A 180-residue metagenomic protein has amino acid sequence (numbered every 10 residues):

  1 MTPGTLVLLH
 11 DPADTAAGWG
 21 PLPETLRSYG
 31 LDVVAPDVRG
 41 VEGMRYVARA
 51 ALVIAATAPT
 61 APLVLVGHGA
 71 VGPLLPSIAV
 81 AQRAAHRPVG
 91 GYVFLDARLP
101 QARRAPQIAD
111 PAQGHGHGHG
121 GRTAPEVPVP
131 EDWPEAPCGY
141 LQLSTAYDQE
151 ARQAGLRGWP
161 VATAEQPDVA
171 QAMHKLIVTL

Functional and structural regions predicted by a protein language model:
M1-A61, L156-A172, L176-T179: Active-site catalytic motif of lipid deacylating hydrolases and related acyltransferases
L8-P12, V66, L95, L141-L143: Short hydrophobic segments within beta-strands
D14, V41, V71, P100 (+1 more regions): Surface-exposed, flexible loop/turn segments at secondary-structure boundaries
P21-L22, S77-I78, E150-Q153: A short acidic, amphipathic alpha-helical/loop segment
L26, A58, A85, E131-W133: Generic structural signal for beta-strand residues in well-ordered domains
D37, G69, S144: Nucleotide-sugar donor-binding loop of glycosyltransferases
A50-H119: Serine-dependent carboxylesterase/thioesterase catalytic core of lipase-like alpha/beta-hydrolase/SGNH enzymes
P88-L180: The alpha/beta-hydrolase serine catalytic core
